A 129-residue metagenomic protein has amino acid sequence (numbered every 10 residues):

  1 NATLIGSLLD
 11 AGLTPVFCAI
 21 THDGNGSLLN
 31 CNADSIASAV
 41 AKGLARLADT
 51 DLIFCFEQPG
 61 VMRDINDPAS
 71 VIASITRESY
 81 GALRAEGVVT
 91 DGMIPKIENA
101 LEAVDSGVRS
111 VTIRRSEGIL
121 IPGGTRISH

Functional and structural regions predicted by a protein language model:
N1-H129: C-terminal catalytic "cap/lid" subdomain
